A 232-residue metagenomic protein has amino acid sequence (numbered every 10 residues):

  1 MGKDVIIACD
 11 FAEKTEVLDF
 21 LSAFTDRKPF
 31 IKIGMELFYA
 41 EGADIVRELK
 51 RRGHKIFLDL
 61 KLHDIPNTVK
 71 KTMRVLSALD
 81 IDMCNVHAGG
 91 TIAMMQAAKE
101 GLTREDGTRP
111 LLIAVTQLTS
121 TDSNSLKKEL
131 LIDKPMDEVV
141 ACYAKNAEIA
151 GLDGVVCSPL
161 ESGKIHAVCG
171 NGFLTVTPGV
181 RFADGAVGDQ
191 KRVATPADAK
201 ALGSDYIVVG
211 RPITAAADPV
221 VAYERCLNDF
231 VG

Functional and structural regions predicted by a protein language model:
M1-F20, S162-G170, V187, A194 (+1 more regions): N-terminal amphipathic alpha-helix/helix-capping segment at the start of soluble metabolic enzymes
G2, T68-T72, S77-D153, E161 (+2 more regions): Conserved anion-binding
K3-C9, I31-I33, I56-L60, C84-V86 (+4 more regions): Hydrophobic faces of well-ordered beta-strands that scaffold small-molecule active sites in alpha/beta enzyme cores
A12-F24, N67-V75, K134-N146, K191-D198: Short, acidic/polar
K14-E16, L37-R52, D64-K71, A88-L111 (+3 more regions): Active-site-adjacent beta->alpha loops and helix N-cap segments on the catalytic face of soluble alpha/beta enzymes
D26, R52, L79, A150 (+1 more regions): Structural motif
L79-I92, D189-A222: Glycine-rich phosphate-binding active-site loops on the catalytic face of alpha/beta enzymes
